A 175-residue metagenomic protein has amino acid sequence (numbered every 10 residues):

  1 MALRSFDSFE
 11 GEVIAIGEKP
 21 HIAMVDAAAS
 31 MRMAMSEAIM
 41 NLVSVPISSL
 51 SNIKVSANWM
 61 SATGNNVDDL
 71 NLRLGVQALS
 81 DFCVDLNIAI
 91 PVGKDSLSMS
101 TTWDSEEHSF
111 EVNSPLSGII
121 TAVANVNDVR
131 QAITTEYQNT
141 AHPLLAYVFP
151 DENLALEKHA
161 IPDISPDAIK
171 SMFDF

Functional and structural regions predicted by a protein language model:
M1-F175: Glycine/proline-enriched, intrinsically flexible loops and inter-domain linkers
